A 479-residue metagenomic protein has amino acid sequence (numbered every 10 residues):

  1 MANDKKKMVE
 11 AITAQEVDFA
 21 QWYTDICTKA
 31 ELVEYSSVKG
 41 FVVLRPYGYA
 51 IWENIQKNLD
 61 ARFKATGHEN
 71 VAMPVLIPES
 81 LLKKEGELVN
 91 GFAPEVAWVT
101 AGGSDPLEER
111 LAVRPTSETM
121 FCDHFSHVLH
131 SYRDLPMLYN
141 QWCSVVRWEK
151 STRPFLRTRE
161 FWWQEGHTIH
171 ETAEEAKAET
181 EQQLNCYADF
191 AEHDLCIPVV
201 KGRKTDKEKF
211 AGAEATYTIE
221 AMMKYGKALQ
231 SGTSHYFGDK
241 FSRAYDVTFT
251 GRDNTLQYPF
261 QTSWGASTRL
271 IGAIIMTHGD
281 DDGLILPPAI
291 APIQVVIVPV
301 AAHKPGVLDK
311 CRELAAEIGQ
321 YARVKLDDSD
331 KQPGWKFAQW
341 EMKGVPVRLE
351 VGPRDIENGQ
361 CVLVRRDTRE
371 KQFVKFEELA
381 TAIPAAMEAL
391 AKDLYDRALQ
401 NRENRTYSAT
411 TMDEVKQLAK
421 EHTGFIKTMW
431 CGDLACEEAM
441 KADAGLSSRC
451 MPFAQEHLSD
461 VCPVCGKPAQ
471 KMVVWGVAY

Functional and structural regions predicted by a protein language model:
M1-Y479: NTP/phosphate- and nucleic-acid-binding module
